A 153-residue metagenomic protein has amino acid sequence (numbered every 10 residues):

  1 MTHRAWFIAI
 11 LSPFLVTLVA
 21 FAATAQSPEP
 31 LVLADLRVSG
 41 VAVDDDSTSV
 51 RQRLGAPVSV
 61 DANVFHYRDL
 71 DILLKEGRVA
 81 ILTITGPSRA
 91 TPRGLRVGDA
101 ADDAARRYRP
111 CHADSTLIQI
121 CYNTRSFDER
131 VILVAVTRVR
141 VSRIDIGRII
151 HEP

Functional and structural regions predicted by a protein language model:
M1-R4: N-terminal secretory signal peptides that target proteins for export/translocation
A9-A20: Bacterial N-terminal signal peptides
V19-I120, F127-D128, A135-P153: Short helix/turn-capping signatures at newly exposed starts of structured segments
